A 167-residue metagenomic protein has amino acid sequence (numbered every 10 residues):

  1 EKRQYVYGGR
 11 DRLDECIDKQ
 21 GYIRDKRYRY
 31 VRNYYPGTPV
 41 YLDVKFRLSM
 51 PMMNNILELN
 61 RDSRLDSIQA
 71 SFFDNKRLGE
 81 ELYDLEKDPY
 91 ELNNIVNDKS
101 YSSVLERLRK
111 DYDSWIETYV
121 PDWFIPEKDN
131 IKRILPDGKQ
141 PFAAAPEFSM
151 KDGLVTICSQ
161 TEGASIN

Functional and structural regions predicted by a protein language model:
E1-Y5, D88, L92-V96, N167: Short intrinsically disordered, low-complexity coil segments enriched in acidic
K2-R12, D18: Polar, glycine-rich mid-to-C-terminal structural blocks that act as macromolecule-binding/assembly scaffolds
K2-R3, K26-Y28, S103: Loop/turn elements at helix/coil->beta-strand transitions in domains of secreted/extracellular proteins
R3, L78, A164: Residue-level signal for beta-strand positions within conserved beta-sheet cores that form or flank
L13-N97, P126, K132, C158-T161: C-terminal, low-complexity/hydrophilic appendages and adjacent surface loops of extracellular/periplasmic anionic
V96-D98, S103-N167: Short, compositionally stereotyped local motifs that mark structural "simplifiers"
